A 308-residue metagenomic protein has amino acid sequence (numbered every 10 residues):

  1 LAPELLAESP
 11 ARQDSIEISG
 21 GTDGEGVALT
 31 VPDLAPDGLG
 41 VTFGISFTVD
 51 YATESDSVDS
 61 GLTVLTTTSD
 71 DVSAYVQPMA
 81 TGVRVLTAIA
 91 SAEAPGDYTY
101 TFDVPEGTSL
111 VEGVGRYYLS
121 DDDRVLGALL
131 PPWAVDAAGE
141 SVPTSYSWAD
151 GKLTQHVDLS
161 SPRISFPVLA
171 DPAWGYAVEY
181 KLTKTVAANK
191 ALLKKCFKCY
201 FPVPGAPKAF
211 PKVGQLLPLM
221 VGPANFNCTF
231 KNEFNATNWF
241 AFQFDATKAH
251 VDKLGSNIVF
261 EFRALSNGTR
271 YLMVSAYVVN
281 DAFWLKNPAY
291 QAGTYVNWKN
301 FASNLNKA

Functional and structural regions predicted by a protein language model:
L1-W174: Residues that cap or anchor secondary-structure elements
G61-T63, T81-R84, A209-L219, T237-A246: Short, hydrophobic/aromatic-rich segments at coil-to-beta transitions
S91, F102-V104, L159, W174 (+4 more regions): A mature extracytoplasmic/lumenal domain signature
S91, L169, A173-N225: Hydrophobic ligand-binding cavity/cleft-lining segments
G96, A191-K195, K299, S303: Solvent-exposed, polar/charged alpha-helical surfaces in well-ordered, non-transmembrane soluble domains, broadly
L130-A137, S145-A149, A289-A308: Cys-His-centered catalytic/binding microenvironment captured across papain-like cysteine peptidases and homologous
P162, K248-Y295: Beta-strand/loop substructures that line and gate deep hydrophobic ligand-binding cavities in soluble
N225-L265: Hydrophobic-ligand binding "helix-grip"
